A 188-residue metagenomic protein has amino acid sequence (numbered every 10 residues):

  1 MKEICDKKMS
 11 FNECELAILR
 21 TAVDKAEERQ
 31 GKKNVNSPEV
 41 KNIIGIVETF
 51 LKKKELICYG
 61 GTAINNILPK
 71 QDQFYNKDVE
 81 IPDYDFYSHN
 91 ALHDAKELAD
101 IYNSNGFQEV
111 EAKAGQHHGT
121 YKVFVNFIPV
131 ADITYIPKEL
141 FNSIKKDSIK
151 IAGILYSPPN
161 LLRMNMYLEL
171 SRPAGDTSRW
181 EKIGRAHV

Functional and structural regions predicted by a protein language model:
M1-I4, K77-D78, Y102-V110, A114 (+1 more regions): Terminal export signals
M1-N42: N-terminal regions immediately upstream of nucleotidyltransferase
V40-L92: Active-site nucleotide-donor binding segment shared across nucleotidyl transfer reactions
L92-A99: Short, conserved charged micro-motifs
I101-N142: Conserved catalytic core of two-metal-ion nucleotidyltransferases
A114-G115, N165-M166, A174-G184: Activation on extended, non-transmembrane soluble regions of large proteins
I144-A174: Phosphate-handling catalytic interfaces
A186-V188: Conserved small/polar residues in nucleotide/adenosyl-binding loops
